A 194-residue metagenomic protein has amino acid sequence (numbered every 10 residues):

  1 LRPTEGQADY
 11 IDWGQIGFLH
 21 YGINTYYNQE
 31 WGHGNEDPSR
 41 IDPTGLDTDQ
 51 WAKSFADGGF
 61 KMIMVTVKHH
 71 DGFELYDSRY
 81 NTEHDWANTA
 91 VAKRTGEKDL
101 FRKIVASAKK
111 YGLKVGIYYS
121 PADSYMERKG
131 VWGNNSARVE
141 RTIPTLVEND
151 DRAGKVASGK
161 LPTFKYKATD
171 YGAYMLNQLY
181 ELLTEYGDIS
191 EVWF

Functional and structural regions predicted by a protein language model:
L1-F194: Mature catalytic domains of secreted/periplasmic carbohydrate-active enzymes
